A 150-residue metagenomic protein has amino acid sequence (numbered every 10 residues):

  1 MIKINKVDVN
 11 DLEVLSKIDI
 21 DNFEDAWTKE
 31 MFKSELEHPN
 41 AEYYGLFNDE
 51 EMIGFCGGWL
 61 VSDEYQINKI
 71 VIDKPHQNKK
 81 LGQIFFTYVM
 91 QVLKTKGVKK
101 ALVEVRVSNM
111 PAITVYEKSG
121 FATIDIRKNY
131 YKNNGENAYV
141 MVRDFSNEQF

Functional and structural regions predicted by a protein language model:
I2-I4: Extreme N-terminal starter segment of soluble prokaryotic enzymes
V9-P75, F86-Y88, V92, K96 (+1 more regions): Acetyl-CoA-dependent GNAT
S34, S108, Y131: Positions that flank functional sites
A41, K100-R106, G135-R143: Conserved catalytic core of the tyrosine transesterase superfamily
D73-T87, K94-K96, K100, R106-T114 (+2 more regions): Conserved glycine-rich acetyl-CoA-binding loop
K79, Q83, R127-Y130, N137-Y139 (+1 more regions): Acyl-donor (CoA/ACP) binding surface of acyl/acetyltransferases
E104, E117, A122-A138: Conserved catalytic-core motifs of GNAT/GCN5-like acyltransferases
